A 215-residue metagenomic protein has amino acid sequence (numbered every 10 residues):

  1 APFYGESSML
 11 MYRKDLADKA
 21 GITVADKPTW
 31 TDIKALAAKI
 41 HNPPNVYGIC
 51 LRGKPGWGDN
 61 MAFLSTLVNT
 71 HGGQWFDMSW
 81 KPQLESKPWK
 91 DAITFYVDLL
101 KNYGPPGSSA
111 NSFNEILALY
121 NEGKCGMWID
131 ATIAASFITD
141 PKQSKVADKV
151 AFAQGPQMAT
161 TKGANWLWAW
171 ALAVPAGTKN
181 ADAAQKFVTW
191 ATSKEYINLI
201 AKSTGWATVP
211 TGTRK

Functional and structural regions predicted by a protein language model:
A1-F3, S8, D32-P82, C125: Extracytoplasmic/periplasmic solute-binding protein
A1-L16, Y47, F152-Q157, T161-N165: A structural signal for short loop-to-beta-strand junctions that line the ligand-binding cleft of periplasmic/secreted
D15-A25, P43, Q74-W75, K101-N102 (+2 more regions): Short helix-loop capping/hinge motifs at secondary-structure junctions, enriched in acidic/polar residues
D26, G53-G56, H71-D91, D140-K145 (+3 more regions): Short, solvent-exposed loop/beta-turn-alpha elements that line the ligand-binding surface or hinge of extracytoplasmic
P28-A35, G107-E122: Short helix-initiation/N-cap motifs at beta->coil->alpha
L36-H41, S79-A110, G155: Glycine-centered hinge/linker elements that transmit conformational signals in sensory and ligand-binding systems
G126-A131: Paired acidic/hydrophobic, glycine-rich loop segments that form the ligand-binding mouth/hinge of periplasmic-binding
I133-A147, M158-K215: C-terminal lobe and pocket-closing loops of periplasmic/extracytoplasmic Venus-flytrap solute-binding proteins
